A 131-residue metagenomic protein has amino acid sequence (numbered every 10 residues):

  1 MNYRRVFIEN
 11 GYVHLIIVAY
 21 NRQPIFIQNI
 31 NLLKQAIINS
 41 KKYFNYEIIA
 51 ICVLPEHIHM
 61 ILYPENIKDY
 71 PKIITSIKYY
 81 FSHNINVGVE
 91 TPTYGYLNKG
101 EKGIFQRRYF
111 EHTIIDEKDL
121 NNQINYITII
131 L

Functional and structural regions predicted by a protein language model:
M1-L131: Short catalytic/metal-binding and nucleic-acid-binding patches
